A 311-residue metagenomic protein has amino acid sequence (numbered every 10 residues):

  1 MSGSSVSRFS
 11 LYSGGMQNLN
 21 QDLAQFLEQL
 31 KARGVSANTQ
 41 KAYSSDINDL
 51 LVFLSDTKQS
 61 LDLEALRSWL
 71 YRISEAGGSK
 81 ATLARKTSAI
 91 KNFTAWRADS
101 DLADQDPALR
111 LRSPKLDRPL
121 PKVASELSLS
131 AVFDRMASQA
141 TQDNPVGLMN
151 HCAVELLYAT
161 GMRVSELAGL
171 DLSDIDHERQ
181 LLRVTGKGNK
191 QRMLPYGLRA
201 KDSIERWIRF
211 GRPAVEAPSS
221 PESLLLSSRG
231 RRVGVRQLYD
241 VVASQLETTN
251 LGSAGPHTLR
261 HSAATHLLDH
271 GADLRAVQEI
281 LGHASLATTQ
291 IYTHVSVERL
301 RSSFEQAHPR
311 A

Functional and structural regions predicted by a protein language model:
S2-A311: Conserved catalytic core of the tyrosine transesterase superfamily
